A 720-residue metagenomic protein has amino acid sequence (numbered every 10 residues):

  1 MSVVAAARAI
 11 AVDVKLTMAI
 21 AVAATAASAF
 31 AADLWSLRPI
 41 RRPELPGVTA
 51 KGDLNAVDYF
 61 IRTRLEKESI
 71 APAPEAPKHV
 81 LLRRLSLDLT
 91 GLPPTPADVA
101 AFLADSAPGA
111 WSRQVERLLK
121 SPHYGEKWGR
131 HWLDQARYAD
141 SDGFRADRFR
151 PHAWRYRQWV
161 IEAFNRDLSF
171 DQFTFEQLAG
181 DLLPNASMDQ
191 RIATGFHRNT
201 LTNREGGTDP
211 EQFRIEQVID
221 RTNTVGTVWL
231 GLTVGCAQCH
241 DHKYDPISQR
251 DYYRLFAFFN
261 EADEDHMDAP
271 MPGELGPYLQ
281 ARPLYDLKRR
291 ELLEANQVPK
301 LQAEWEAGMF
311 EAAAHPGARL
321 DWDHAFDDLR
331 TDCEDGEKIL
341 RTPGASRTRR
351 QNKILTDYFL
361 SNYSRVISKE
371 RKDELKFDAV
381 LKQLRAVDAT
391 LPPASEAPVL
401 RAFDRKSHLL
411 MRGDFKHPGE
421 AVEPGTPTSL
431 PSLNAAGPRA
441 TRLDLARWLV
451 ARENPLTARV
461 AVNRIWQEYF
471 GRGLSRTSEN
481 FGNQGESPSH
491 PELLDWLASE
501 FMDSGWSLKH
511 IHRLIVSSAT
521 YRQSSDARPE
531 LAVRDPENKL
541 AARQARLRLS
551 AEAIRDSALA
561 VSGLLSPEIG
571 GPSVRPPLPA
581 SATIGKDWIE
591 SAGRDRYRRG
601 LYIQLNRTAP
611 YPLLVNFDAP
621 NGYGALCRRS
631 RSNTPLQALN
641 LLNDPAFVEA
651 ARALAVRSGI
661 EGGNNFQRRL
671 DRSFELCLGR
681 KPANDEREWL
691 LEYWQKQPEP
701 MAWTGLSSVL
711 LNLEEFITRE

Functional and structural regions predicted by a protein language model:
M1-A19: Bacterial N-terminal signal peptides that target proteins for export
F30-P46, R130, S141, R150 (+4 more regions): Post-cleavage N-terminal segment of exported redox proteins
R41-L54, R204-V218, E261-L320, L430-L433 (+3 more regions): Electron-transfer interface patches adjacent to heme c in soluble/periplasmic c-type cytochromes and di-/multiheme
G52-R83, D88, P93-H123, A139-P184 (+7 more regions): Primarily short, surface-exposed interaction patches in extracytoplasmic proteins
L182-L287, L614, L626: Sequence context surrounding c-type heme c attachment/ligation sites in exported
E274-A386: Mature extracytoplasmic enzyme cores
P700-E720: Short, amphipathic C-terminal "tail helix"
